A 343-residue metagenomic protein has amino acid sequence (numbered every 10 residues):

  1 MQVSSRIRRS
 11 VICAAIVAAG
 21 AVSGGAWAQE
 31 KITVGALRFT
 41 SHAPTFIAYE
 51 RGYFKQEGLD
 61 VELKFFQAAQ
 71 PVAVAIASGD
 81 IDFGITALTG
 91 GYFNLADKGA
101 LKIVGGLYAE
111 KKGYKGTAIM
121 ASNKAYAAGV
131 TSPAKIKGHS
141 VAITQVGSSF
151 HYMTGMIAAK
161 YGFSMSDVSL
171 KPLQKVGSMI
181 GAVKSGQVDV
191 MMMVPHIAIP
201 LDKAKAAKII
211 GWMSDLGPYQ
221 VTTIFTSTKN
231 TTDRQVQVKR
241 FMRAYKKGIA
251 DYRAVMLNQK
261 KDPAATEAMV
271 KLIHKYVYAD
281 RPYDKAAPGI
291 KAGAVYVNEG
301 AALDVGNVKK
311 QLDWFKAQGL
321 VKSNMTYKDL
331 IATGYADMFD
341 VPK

Functional and structural regions predicted by a protein language model:
Q2-I12: Bacterial N-terminal signal peptides that target proteins for export
C13-A21: Bacterial N-terminal signal peptides
V22-A28: Sec/Tat signal peptide C-region and signal peptidase I cleavage site
E30-F163, L170-L173, D189-P195, I210-W212 (+1 more regions): Short, glycine-/small- and polar/acidic-enriched structural segments that line small-molecule recognition paths
E50, A77, I81, A96 (+6 more regions): Sec-exported extracytoplasmic/periplasmic mature domains
A109-A118, D202-N230, R234, V238 (+2 more regions): Periplasmic-binding protein-like
T232-L320: Secondary-structure end/capping motifs
V308-K343: Conserved C-terminal helix/tail region of periplasmic/extracytoplasmic solute-binding proteins
